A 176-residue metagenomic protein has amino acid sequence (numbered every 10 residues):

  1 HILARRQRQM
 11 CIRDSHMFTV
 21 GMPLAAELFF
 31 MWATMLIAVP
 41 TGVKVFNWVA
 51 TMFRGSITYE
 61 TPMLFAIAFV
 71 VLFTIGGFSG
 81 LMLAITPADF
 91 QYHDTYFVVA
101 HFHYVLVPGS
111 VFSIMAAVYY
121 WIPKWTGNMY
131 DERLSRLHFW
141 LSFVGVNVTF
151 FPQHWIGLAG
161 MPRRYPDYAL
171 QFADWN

Functional and structural regions predicted by a protein language model:
H1-R8, I12: Single conserved hydrophobic/aromatic residue that forms the stacking wall/gate of nucleotide- or nucleobase-binding
R13-M31, R54-G55, L81-F102, W155-N176: Membrane-interface interhelical loops and short amphipathic "cap" helices that link adjacent transmembrane segments
T34-N47, V105-A117: Hydrophobic cores of alpha-helical transmembrane segments in multi-pass inner/ER membrane proteins, independent
K44, V49, H103, V144 (+1 more regions): Divalent metal-coordination and catalytic microenvironments
V49-I57, Y120-S135: Alpha-helical transmembrane segments
E60-A68, E132-S142: Alpha-helical transmembrane segments and their helix-start/interface "positive-inside/aromatic belt" motifs in integral
I67, V71-L72, F78-P123: C-terminal catalytic subdomain
F69-F73, H138-F151: Hydrophobic alpha-helical membrane-insertion segments
